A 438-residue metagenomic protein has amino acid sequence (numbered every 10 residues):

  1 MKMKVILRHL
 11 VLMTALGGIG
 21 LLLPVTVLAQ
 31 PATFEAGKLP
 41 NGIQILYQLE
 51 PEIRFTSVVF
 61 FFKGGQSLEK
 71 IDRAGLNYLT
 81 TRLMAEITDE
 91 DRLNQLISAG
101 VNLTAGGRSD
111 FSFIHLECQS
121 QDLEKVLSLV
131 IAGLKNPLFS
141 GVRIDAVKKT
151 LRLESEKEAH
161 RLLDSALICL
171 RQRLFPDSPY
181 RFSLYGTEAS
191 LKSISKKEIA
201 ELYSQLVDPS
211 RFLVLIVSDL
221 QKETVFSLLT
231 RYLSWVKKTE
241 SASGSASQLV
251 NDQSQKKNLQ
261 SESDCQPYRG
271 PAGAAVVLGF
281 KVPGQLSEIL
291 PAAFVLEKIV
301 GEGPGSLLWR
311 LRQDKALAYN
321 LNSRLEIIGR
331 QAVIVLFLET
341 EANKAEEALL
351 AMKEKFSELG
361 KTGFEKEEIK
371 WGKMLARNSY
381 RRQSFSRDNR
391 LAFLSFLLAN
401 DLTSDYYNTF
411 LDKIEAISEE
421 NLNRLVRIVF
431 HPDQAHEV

Functional and structural regions predicted by a protein language model:
M1-L7: N-terminal secretory signal peptides that target proteins for export/translocation
L10-P24: Bacterial N-terminal signal peptides
V27-P31: Boundary at the C-terminal end of the N-terminal hydrophobic targeting segment
L46-Q48, I53-L79, T88-K135, K148 (+7 more regions): M16 family metallopeptidases and their MPP-like homologs
L134-V142: Short, polar/flexible loop-turn hinges at active-site or ligand-entry regions and domain interfaces
P176, L184, L213-G284: An aromatic/glycine/proline-enriched structural segment found at the starts of mature extracellular/organellar domains
